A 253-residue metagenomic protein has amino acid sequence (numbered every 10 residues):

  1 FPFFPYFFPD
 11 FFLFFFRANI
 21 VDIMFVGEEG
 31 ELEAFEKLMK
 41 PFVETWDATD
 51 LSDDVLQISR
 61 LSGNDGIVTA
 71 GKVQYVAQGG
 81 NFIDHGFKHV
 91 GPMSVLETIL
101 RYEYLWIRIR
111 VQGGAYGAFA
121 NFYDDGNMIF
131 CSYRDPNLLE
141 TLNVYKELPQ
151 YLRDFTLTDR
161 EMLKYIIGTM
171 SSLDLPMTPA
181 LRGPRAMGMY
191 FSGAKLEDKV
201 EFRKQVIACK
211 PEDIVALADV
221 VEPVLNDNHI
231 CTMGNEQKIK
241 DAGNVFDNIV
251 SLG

Functional and structural regions predicted by a protein language model:
F1-I58, N64-G66, I166, M170-G253: C-terminal regions of mature proteins
F16-I20, A70-A77, G86-H89, N121-M128 (+2 more regions): Short acidic (Asp/Glu) and glycine-rich catalytic loops that position anionic groups and cofactors
G30-A34, H85-F87, Y116-A118, D125-N127 (+2 more regions): Flexible loop/turn segments at secondary-structure boundaries
F42-W46, D53, A120-M177: M16/insulysin-pitrilysin zinc metalloprotease superfamily fold
I58-G80: Short, intrinsically disordered low-complexity segments
G79-N81, E97-P136, D154: A structural supersecondary motif
K88-I99: Active/ligand-binding-proximal structured segments within catalytic/core domains that scaffold catalytic residues
E97, W106, R110, L142 (+5 more regions): Generic hydrophobic alpha-helical scaffold/packing signal
